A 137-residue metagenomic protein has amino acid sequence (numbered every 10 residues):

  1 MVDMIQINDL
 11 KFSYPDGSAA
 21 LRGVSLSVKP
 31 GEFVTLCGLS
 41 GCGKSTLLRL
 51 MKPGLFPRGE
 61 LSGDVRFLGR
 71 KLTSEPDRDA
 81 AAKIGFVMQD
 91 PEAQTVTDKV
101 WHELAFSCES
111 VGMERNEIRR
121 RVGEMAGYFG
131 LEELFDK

Functional and structural regions predicted by a protein language model:
M1-I7, F12-G23, G54-R58, S74-P76 (+1 more regions): A short, flexible loop at the N-terminus of ABC-type nucleotide-binding domains that lies
P15-D16, K52, F56, A105-E117 (+1 more regions): ABC-type ATPase nucleotide-binding domains, specifically the catalytic core motifs of the NBD
V34, S45-R58: Short, conserved post-Walker A segment of ABC-type ATPase nucleotide-binding domains
C37-S40: The feature captures the beta-strand-to-loop junction immediately N-terminal to the Walker
E60-K71, A80: Conserved ABC transporter NBD signature motif
E92, T97-E109, R119, G123: Short helical segment in ABC ATPase nucleotide-binding domains corresponding to the A-loop/adjacent helical element
N116-F135: Conserved ABC ATPase "signature" region
